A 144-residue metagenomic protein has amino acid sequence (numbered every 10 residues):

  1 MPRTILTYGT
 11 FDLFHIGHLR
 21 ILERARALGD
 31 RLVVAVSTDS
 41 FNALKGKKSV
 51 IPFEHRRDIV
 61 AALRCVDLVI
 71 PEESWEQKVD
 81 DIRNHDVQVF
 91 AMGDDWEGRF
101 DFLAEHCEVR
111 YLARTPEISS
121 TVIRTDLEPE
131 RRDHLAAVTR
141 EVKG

Functional and structural regions predicted by a protein language model:
M1-G144: Nucleotidyltransferase catalytic core that binds NTPs
